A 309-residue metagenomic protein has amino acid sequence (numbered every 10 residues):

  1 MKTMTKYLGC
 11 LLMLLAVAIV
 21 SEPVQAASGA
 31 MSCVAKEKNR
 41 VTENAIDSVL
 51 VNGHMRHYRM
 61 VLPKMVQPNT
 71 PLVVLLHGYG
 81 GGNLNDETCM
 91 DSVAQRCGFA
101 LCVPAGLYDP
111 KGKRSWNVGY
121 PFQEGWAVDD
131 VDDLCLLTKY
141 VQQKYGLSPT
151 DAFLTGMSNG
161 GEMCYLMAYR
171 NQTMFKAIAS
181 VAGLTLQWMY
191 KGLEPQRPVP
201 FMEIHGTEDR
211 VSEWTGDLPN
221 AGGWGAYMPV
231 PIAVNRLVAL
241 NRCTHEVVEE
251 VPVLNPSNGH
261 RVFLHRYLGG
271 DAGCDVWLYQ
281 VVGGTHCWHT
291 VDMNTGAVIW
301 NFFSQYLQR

Functional and structural regions predicted by a protein language model:
M1-C10: Bacterial N-terminal signal peptides that target proteins for export
G9-A18: Bacterial N-terminal signal peptides
V24-L72, N85, V93-R96, W126 (+9 more regions): A domain-start/cap signature at the N-terminus of enzymes
V66-G112, F175, Q187-W188, V211-E213 (+1 more regions): Short substrate-entry loop that stabilizes the transition state in hydrolases
A105-D129: Cap/lid segment of the alpha/beta-hydrolase catalytic domain
Q123-Y145, L166: Alpha/beta-hydrolase active-site loop
E203-H205: Short beta-strand/loop motif that positions the catalytic acidic residue of the alpha/beta-hydrolase fold
T207-V248: Accessory cap/linker subdomain of secreted extracellular hydrolases
